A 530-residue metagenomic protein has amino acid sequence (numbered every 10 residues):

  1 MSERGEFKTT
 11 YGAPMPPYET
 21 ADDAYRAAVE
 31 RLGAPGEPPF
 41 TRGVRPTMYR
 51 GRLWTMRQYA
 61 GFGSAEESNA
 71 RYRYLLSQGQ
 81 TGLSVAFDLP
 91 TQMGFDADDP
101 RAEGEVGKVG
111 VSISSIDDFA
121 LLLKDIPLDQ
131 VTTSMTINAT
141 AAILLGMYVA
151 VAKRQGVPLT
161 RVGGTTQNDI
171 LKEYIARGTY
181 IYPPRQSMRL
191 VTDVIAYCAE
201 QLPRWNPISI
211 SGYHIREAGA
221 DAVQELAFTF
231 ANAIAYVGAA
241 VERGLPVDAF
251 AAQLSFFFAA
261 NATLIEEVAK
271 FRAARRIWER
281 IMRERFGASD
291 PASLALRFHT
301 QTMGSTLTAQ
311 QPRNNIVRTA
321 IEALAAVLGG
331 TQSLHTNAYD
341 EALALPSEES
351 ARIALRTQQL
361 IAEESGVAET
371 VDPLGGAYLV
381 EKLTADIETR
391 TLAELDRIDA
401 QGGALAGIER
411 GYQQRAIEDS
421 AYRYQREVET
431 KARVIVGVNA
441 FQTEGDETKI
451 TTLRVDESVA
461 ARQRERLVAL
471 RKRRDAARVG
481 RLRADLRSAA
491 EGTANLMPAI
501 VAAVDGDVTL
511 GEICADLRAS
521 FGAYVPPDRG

Functional and structural regions predicted by a protein language model:
M1-N261, E266, R285, A292-H299 (+4 more regions): Catalytic alpha/beta active-site cores
G5-P17, A21-A24, E37-F40, L89 (+3 more regions): Flexible, glycine-rich loop/tail regions that form catalytic "lids" or insertion modules at the edges of active sites
F62, R71-Q78, I116-I126, M147-V151 (+18 more regions): Generic, well-ordered alpha-helical scaffold segments in large soluble proteins
E66-N69, I113-I116, A142, R185-T192 (+15 more regions): Electropositive phosphate-/nucleotide-binding environments in soluble metabolic enzymes
E103-K108, K172-Y182, I215-A220, F258-T263 (+6 more regions): Short beta-alpha connecting loops at secondary-structure transitions that line or flank enzyme active sites
S114, T132, I137-T140, A152-R154 (+9 more regions): Phosphate/diphosphate-binding loops
L159, L190, L345, P527-G530: Catalytic or ion-translocation cores adjacent to nucleophile or general acid/base/metal-coordination motifs in diverse
P246-F250, A288-T302, Q310-N337, P346-V371 (+3 more regions): Flexible glycine/proline-rich, aromatic-decorated loop/lid segments
